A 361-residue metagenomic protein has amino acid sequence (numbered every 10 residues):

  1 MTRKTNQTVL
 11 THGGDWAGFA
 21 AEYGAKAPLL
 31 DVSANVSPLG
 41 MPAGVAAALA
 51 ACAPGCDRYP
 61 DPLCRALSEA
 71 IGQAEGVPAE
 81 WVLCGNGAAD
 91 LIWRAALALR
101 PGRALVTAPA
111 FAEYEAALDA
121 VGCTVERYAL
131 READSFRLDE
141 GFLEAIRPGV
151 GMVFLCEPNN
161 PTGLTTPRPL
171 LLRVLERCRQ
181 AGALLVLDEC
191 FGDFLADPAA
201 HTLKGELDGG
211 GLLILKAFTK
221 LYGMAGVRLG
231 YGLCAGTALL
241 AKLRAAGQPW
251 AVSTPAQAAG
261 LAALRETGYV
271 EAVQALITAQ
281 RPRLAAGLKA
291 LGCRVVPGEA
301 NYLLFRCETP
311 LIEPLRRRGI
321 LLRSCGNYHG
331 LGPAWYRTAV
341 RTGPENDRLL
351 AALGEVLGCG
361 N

Functional and structural regions predicted by a protein language model:
M1-R58, A183: N-terminal "arm"/small-domain region of PLP-dependent enzymes with the aminotransferase-like
V9, L97-L155: PLP-dependent aminotransferase-like
D31, R127-A129, M152-N159, L185-E189 (+1 more regions): Short beta-strands and strand-loop turn motifs
M41-P42, L63, G211-V296: PLP-dependent aminotransferase class I/II
P60, G72-R94: Short loop-beta-helix segment that forms the pyridoxal 5′-phosphate
D119, F136-G149, P161-L221: Active-site pre-lysine segment of PLP-dependent enzymes
P169, R317-R318, N327-N361: PLP-dependent enzyme catalytic core of the Aspartate aminotransferase-like
I277-T278, L288-G319: Conserved PLP-binding catalytic core of the aspartate aminotransferase-like
